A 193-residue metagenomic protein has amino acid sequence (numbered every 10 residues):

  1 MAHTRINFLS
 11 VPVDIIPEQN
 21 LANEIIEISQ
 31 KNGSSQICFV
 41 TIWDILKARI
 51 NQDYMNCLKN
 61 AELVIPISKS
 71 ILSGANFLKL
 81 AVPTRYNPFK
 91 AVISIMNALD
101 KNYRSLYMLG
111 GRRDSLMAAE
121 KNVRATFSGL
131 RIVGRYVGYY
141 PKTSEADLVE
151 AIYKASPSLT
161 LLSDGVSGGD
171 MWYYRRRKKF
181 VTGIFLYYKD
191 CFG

Functional and structural regions predicted by a protein language model:
M1-F89: N-terminal nucleotide/polyanion-binding subdomain common to many enzyme families
S34, R104, F180-I184: A short helix->loop->beta-strand "cap" motif at the edges of active sites that frequently abuts
I37-F39, I65, L159-S163, L186: Structural motif
I42-I45, D164-G169, C191: Short glycine-rich anion-binding loops that position phosphate/pyrophosphate groups of nucleotides and phosphorylated
L72-A151, A155-S156: Conserved beta-alpha
A119-E120, D170-K179: Short Gly/Thr/Asp-enriched flexible loops that form oxyanion-binding sites at enzyme active sites
V137-K142, T182-G193: Short, flexible loop segments at boundaries between secondary-structure elements
I152-V166, T182: Proline-aspartate-enriched helix->loop->beta-strand connector
